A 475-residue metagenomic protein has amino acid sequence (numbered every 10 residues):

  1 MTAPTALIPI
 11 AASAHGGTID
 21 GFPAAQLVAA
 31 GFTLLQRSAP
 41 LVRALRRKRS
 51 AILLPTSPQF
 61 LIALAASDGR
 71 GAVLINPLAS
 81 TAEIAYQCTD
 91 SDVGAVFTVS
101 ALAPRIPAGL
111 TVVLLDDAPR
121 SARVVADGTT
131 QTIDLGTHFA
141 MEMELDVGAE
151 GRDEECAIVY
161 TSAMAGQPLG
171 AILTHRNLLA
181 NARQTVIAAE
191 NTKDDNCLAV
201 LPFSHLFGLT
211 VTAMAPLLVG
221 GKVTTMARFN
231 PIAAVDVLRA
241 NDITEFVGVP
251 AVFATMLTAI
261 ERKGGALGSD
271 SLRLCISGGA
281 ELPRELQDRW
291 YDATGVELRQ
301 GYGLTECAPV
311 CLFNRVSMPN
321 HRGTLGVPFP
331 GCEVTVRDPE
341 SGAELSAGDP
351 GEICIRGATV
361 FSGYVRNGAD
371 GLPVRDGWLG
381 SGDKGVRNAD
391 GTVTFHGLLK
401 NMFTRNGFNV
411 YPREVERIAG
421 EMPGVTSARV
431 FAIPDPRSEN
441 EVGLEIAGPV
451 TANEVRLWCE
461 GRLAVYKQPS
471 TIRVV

Functional and structural regions predicted by a protein language model:
A3, A12-T18, P119, A126-Y160 (+2 more regions): Conserved pre-ATP/AMP-binding loop-to-beta segment of ANL
P23-L27, C156-A180: Conserved AMP-binding A3 loop
R37-A79, N409: Conserved AMP-binding/adenylate-forming
D68, L179-N196, S204-E245, A259-K263: Conserved AMP-binding/adenylation subdomain of ANL enzymes
V96, G357, S362-G363, K384-R473: AMP-binding/adenylate-forming catalytic core of the ANL superfamily
I243-G248, L257-N320, E333: Gly/Ser/Thr-rich phosphate-binding loop
Y302, H321-R322, T335-I355, N388-D390 (+1 more regions): Conserved beta-loop-beta connector loops within the AMP-binding
V327-G331, A343-P373, V410: Conserved ATP/PPi-binding loop(s) of AMP-dependent carboxylate-activating enzymes
